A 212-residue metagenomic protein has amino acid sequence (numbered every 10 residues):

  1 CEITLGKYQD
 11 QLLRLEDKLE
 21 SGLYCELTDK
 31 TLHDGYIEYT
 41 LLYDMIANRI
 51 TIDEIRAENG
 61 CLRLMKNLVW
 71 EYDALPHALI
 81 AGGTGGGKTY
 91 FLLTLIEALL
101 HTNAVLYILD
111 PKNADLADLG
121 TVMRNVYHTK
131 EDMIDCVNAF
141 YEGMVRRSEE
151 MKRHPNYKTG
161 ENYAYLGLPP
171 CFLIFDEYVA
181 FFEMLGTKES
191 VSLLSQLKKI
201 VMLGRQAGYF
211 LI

Functional and structural regions predicted by a protein language model:
C1-L64: N-terminal "pre-motor" subdomain/linker immediately upstream of P-loop NTPase catalytic cores
I3, L41-Y43, Y72-A74, F175-E177: Flexible glycine-/small-residue-rich
I3-T4, M65, N125, T129 (+2 more regions): Residue-level detector of alpha-helix boundaries and kinks
L27, K66-L68, E161-L166, K199: Short, flexible coil/linker segments at or flanking structured domains
I50-K152, C171-F172, V179-L211: P-loop NTPase catalytic phosphate-binding loop
E149-P170: Short helix/loop segment immediately N-terminal to the Walker
